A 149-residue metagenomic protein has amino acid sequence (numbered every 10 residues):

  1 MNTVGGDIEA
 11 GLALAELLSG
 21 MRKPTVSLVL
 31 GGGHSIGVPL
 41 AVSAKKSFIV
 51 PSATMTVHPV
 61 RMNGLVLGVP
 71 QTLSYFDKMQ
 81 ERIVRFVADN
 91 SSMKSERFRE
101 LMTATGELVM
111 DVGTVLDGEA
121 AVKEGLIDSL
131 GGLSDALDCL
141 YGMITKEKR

Functional and structural regions predicted by a protein language model:
M1-V38, V42-R149: N-terminal organellar transit peptides
